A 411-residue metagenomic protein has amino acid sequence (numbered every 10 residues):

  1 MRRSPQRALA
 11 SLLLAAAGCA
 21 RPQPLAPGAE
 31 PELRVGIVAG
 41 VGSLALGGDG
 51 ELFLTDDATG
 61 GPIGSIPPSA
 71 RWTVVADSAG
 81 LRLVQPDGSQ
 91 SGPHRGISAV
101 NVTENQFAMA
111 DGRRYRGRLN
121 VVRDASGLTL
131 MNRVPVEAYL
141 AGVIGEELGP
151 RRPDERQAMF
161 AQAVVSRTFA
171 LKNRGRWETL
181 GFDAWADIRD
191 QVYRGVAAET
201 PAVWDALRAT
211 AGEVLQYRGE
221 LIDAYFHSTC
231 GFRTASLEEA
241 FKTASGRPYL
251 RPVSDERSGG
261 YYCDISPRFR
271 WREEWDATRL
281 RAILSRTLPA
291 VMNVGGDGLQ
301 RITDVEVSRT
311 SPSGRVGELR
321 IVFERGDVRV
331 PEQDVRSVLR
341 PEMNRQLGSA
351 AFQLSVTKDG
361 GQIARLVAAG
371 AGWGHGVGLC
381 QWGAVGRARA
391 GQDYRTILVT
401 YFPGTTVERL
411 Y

Functional and structural regions predicted by a protein language model:
R2-A15, C19-Y411: Conserved, single-site charged/polar hotspot
